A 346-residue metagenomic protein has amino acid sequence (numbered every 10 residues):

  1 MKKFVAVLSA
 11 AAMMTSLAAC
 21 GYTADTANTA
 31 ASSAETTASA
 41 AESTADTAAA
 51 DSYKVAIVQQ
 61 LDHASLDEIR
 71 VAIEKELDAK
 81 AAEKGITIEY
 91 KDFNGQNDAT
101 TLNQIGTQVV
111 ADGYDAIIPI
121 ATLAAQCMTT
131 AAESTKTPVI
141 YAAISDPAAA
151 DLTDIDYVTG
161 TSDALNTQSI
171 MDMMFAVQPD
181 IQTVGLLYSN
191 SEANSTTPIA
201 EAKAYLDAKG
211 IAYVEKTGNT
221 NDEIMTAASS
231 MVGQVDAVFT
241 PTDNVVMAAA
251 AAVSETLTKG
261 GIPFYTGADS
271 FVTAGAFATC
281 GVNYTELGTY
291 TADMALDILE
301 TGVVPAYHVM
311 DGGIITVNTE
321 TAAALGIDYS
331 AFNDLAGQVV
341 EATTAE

Functional and structural regions predicted by a protein language model:
A18-A38: Bacterial lipoprotein signal-peptidase II cleavage site
A49-K75, K80, K91-T100, S191 (+2 more regions): Extracytoplasmic "Venus flytrap"
V55, I73, D163-L206, A306-A324: An alpha-beta-alpha
A56-V58, V110-T122, I140, V184-L187 (+2 more regions): Periplasmic-binding protein-like
N97-D115, C127-T130, E223-D236: Short, well-structured alpha-helical segments in soluble
C127, A131-T167, T266-A278, T343: Flexible loop/hinge segments that line or gate small-molecule binding clefts
P147-T153, T159-Q182, V282-G302: Hydrophobic alpha-helical segments within soluble ligand-binding/sensing domains
D297-E346: Hinge/cleft segment of the Venus flytrap/periplasmic-binding protein
